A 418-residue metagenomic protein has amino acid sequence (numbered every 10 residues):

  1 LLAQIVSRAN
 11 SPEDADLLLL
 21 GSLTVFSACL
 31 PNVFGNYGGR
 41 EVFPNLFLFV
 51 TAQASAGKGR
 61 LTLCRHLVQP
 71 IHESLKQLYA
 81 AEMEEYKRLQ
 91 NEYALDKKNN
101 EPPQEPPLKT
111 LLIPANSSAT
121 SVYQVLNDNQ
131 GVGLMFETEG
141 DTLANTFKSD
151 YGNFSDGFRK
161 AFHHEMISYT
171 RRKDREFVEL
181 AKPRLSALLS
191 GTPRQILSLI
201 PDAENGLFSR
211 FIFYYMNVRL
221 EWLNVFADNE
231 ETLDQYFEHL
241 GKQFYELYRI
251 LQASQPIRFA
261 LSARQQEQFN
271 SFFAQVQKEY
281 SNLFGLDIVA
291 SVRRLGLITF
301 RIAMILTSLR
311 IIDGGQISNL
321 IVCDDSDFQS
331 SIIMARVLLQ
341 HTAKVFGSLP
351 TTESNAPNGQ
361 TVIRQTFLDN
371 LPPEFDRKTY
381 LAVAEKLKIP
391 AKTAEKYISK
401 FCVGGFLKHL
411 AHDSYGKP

Functional and structural regions predicted by a protein language model:
L1-P418: Phosphate-handling catalytic cores of nucleic-acid transaction enzymes
